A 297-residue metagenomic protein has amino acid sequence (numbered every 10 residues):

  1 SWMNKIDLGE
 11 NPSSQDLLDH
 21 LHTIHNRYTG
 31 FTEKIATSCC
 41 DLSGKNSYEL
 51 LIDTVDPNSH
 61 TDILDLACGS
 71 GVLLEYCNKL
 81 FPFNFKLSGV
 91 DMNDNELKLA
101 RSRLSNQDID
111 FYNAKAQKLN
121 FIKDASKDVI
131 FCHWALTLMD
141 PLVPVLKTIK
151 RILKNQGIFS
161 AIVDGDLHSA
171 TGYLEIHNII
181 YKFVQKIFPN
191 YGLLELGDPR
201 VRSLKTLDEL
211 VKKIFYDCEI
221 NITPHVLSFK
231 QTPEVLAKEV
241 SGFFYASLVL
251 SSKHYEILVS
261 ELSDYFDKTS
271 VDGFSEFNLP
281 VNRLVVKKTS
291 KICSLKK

Functional and structural regions predicted by a protein language model:
W2, I6-E10, C40-S43, G197-L210 (+1 more regions): Conserved Class I S-adenosyl-L-methionine
W2-P57, V72-Y76, E96-L99: Conserved class I S-adenosyl-L-methionine
D62, G157-I158: Short glycine-centered segments of the SAM/dcSAM-binding site in methyltransferase folds
L64-L66, S70-L119: Class I SAM-dependent methyltransferase SAM/SAH-binding core
F121-I130: A short acidic, Gly/Pro-enriched loop at the edge of an enzyme's catalytic core that lines a small-molecule cofactor
V129-L142: A short SAM/SAH-binding and catalytic strip from SAM-dependent methyltransferases
V143, I158-L227: Conserved catalytic/acceptor-binding region of the Class I
V143-N155: A short glycine-rich, Lys/Arg-flanked "PGG" loop and its adjoining helix->strand segment in the class I
